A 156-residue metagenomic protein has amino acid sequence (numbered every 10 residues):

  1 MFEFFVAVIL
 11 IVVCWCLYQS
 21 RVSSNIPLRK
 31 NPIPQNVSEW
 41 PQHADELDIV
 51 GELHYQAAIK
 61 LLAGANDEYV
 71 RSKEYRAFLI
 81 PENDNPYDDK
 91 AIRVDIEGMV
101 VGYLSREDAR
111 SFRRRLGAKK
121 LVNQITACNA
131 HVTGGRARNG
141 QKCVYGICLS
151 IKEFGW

Functional and structural regions predicted by a protein language model:
F2-W156: Conserved active-site motif detector
